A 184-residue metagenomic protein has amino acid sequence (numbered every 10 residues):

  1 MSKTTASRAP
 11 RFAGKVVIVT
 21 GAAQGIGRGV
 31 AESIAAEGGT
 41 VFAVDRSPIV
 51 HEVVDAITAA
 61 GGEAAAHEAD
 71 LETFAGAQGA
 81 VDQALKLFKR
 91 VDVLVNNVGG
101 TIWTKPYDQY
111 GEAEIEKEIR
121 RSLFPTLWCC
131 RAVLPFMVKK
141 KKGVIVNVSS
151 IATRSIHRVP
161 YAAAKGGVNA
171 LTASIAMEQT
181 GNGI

Functional and structural regions predicted by a protein language model:
A9-F42: Canonical Rossmann dinucleotide-binding motif of NAD(H)/NADP(H)-dependent dehydrogenases/reductases, specifically
H51, E68-A80, E112: The beta1-alpha1 cofactor-binding region of Rossmann-like NAD(H)/NADP(H)-dependent oxidoreductases
A60-E63, Q83-L94, I102-W103: A glycine-rich helix->loop->beta "capping" turn within Rossmann-like NAD(P)(H)-dependent oxidoreductase domains
K86, T101-E116, K139, H157-P160: Conserved mid-core segment of classical short-chain dehydrogenase/reductases
D92, D108-L127, K142, V146 (+1 more regions): Catalytic Tyr-X3-Lys loop
C130, A164: Active-site helix of classical SDR
P135, M177-G181: Alpha-helical segment proximal to the catalytic Tyr-Lys
S150: Residue(s) in the substrate-gating loop at a strand-loop-helix junction that position the organic substrate next
